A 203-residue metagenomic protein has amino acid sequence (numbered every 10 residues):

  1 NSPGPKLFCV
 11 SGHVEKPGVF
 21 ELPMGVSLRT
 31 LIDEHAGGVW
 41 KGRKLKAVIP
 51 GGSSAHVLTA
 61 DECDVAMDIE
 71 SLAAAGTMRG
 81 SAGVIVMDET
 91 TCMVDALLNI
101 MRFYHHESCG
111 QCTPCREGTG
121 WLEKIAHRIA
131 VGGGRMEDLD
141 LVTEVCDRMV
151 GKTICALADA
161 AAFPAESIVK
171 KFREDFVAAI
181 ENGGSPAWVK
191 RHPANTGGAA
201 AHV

Functional and structural regions predicted by a protein language model:
N1-V203: Redox cofactor-anchoring modules in respiratory/redox and cofactor-processing assemblies
